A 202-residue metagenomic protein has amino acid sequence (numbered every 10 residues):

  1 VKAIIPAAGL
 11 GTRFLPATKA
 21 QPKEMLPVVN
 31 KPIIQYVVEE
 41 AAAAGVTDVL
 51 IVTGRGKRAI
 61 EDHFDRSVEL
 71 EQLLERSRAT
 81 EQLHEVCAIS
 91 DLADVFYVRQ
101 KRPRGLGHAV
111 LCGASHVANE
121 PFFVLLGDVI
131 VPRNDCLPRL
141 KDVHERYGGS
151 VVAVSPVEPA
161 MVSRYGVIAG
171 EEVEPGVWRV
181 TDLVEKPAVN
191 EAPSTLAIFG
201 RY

Functional and structural regions predicted by a protein language model:
V1-A79, Q100, H116, C136: N-terminal glycine-rich phosphate-binding loop and ensuing alpha1 helix
E24, D94-F96, R179: Conserved beta-strand segments of alpha/beta enzyme cores
P27, Y97-R99, V152, D182-E185: Structural signal for conserved beta-strand scaffold positions within catalytic alpha/beta enzyme cores
I33-Y36, H108-C112, D182: Well-ordered alpha-helical segments embedded in enzymatic catalytic cores
G45-V46, A118, R146, R179: Short loop/turn motifs at secondary-structure junctions
D62, E69-E75, T80-E172: Conserved beta-loop-beta/alpha segment of the NTase-like Rossmann-fold superfamily that binds/positions NTPs
F123, K141, E145, E172-Y202: Catalytic-core segments of class I nucleotidyltransferases/pyrophosphorylases that form NMP-activated intermediates
